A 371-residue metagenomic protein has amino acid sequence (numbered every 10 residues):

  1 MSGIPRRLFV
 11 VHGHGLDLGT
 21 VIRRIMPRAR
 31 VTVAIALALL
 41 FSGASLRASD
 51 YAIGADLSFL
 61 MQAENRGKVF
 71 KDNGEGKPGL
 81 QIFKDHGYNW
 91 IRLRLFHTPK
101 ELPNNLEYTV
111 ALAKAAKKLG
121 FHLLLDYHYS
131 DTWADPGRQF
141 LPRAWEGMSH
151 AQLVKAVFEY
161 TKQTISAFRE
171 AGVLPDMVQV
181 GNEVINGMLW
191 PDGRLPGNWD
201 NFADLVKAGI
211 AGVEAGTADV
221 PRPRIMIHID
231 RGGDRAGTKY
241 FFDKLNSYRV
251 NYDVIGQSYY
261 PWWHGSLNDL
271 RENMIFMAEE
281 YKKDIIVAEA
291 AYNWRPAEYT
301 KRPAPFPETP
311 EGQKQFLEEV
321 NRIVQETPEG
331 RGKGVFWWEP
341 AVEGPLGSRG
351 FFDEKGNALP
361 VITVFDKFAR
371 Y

Functional and structural regions predicted by a protein language model:
P5-V11, L16-A34: Bacterial N-terminal signal peptides that target proteins for export
T32-G43: Bacterial N-terminal signal peptides
S49, P78-G87, A111-L119, A167-V173 (+3 more regions): Acidic (Asp/Glu)-rich catalytic clusters
S49-H122, S130-V157, Q163, G256: N-terminal substrate-binding region of glycoside hydrolase catalytic domains
I53-L57, I91-L93, L123-Y127, D176-V180 (+4 more regions): Hydrophobic faces of well-ordered beta-strands that scaffold small-molecule active sites in alpha/beta enzyme cores
S58-L60, F96-T98, H128-T132, V180-I185 (+4 more regions): Active-site beta-loop-alpha junctions enriched in small/polar residues
N65-K68, W133, E272, F276-E279 (+3 more regions): Aromatic-rich peripheral "rim/lid" segments of glycoside hydrolase catalytic domains that contact and position glycan
N105-E107, D135-N246, V250, G265-M274 (+3 more regions): Active-site cleft segment of glycoside hydrolase catalytic domains centered on the general acid/base Glu
